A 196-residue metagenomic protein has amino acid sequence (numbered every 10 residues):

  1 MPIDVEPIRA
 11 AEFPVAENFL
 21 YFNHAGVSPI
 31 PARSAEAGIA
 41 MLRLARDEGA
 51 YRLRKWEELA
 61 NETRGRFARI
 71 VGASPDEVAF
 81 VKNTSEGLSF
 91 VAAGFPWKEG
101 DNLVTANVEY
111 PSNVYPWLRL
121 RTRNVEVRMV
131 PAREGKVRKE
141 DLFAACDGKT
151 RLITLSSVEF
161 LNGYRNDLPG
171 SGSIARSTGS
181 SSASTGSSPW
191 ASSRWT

Functional and structural regions predicted by a protein language model:
M1-T196: Pyridoxal 5′-phosphate
